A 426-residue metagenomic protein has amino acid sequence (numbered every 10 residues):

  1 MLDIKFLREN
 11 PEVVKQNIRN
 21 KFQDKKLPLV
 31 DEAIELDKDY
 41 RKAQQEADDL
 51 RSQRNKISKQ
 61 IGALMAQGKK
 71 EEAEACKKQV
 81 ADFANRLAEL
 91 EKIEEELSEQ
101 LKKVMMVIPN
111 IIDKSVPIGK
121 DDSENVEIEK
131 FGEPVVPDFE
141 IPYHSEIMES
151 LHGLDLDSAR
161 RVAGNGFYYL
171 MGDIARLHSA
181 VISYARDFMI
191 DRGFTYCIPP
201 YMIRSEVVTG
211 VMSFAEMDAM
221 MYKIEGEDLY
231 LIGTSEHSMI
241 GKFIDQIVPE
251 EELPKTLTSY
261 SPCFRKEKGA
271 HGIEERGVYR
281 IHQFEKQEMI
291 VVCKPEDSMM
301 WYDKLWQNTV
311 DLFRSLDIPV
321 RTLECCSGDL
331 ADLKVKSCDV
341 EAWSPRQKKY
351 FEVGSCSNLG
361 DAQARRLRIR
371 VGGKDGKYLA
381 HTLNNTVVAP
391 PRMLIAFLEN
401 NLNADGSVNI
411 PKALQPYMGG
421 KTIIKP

Functional and structural regions predicted by a protein language model:
M1-P134, E149, G153: N-terminal alpha-helical targeting/anchoring segments
L27, K130-P426: TRNA-recognition modules of translation machinery and tRNA-sensing kinases, especially anticodon-binding
